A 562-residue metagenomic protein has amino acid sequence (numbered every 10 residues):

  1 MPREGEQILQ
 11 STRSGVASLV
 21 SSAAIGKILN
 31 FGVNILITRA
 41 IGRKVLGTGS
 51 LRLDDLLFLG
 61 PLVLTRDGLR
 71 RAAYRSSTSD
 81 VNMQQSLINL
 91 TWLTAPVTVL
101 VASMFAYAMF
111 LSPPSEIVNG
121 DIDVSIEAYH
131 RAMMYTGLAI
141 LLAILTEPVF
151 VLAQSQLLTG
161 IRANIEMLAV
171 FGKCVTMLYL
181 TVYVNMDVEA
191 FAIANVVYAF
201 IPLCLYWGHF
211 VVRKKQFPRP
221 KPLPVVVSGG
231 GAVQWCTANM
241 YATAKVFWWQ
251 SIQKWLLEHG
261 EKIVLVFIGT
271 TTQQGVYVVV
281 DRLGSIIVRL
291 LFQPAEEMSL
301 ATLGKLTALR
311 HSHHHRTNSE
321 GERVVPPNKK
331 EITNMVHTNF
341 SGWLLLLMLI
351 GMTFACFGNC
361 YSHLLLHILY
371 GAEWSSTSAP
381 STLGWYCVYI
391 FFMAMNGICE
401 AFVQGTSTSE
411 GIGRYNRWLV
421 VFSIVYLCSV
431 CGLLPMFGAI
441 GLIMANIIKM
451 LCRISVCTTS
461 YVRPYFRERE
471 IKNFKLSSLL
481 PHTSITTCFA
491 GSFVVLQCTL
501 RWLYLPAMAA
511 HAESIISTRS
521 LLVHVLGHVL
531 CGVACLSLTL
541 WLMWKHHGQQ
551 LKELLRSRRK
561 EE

Functional and structural regions predicted by a protein language model:
P2-R71, V97-A102, A106-E116, Y135 (+5 more regions): Signature of the first transmembrane helix
G15-N30, F191-K214, P218-K305, L346-L349 (+7 more regions): Transmembrane helical elements of multi-pass membrane transporters/channels
F31-G47, V184, W255-I286, T302-L309 (+4 more regions): Helix-terminus/linker motif at the lipid-water interface of multi-pass membrane proteins
K44, L111-T136, N334-S341, L349 (+5 more regions): Interfacial segments at transmembrane-helix termini and the short loops linking adjacent helices
L62, R213-V226, R463-T483, V494-E562: Membrane-proximal transmembrane or re-entrant/amphipathic helices at the cytosolic face
V63-V81, V280, G284-L344, E400-G405: Helix-loop junctions and terminal segments of transmembrane helices in multi-pass membrane transport/translocation
R75, L138-L168, L178-Y183, E189 (+3 more regions): Membrane-interface junctions at transmembrane-helix termini in multi-pass inner-membrane proteins
H130-M134, A163-G231, W235, N239-T243 (+7 more regions): Hydrophobic alpha-helical transmembrane segments
